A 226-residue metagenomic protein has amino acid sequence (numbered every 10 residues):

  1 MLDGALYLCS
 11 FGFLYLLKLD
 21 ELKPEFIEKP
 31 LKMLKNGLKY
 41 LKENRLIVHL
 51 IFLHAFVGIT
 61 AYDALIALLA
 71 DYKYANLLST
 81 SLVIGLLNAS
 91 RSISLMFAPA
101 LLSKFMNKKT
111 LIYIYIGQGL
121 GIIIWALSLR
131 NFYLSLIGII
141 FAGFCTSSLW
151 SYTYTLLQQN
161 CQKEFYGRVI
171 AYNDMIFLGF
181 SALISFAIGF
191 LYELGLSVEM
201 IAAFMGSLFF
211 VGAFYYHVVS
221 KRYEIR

Functional and structural regions predicted by a protein language model:
M1, K39-M96: A single, central transmembrane helix in multi-pass transporters
M1-D20, L82-G85, A89-S90, S94 (+2 more regions): Hydrophobic alpha-helical transmembrane segments
G4, T110-I124, A203-S207: Structural signature of the two symmetry-related core transmembrane helices
L6, G58-D63, S94-L95, P99 (+1 more regions): Substrate-agnostic recognition of the 12-TM MFS/MFS-like secondary transporter fold
L19-I51: Juxtamembrane intracellular "pre-TM" segments in multi-pass secondary transporters
L69-N76, L156-N160, L194: Helix-to-coil boundary motifs at intracellular loop junctions of multi-pass secondary transporters
A126-I139: Helix-loop junctions at membrane interfaces in 12-TM secondary transporters
